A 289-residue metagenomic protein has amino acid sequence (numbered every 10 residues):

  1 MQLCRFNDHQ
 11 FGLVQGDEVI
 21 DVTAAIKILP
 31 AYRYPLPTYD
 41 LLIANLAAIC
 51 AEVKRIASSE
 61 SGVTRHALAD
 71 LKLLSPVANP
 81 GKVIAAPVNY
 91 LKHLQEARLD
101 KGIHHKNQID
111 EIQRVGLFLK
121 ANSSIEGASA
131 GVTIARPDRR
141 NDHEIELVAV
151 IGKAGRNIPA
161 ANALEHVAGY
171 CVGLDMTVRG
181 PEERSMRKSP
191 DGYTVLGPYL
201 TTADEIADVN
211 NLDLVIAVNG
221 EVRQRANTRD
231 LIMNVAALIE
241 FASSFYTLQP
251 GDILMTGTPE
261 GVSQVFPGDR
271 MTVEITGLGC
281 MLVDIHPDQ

Functional and structural regions predicted by a protein language model:
M1, L73-S75, H105-Q108, V132-N141 (+3 more regions): A generic local secondary-structure boundary/capping motif
M1-N107, A207, V215, V222 (+1 more regions): N-terminal non-catalytic cap/leader segment that marks the start of a structured domain
R5-N7, L13-V14, G127, N141-V148 (+1 more regions): C-terminal structural segment of proteins
N7, I49-K54, V63-K72, P76 (+3 more regions): Catalytic-pocket segment enriched in acidic/His residues
G16-E18, N122-S123, G152-R156, M176-T177 (+2 more regions): Short loop segments at secondary-structure junctions
K106-S129: A gly/proline- and charged-residue-enriched helix-loop-helix capping module
V115, H143-I145, V222: Conserved, well-structured core segments that form or line functional sites
K120-N122, S129, R136, H143-K153 (+3 more regions): Short, structured patches in soluble enzyme cores that scaffold and shape functional sites
